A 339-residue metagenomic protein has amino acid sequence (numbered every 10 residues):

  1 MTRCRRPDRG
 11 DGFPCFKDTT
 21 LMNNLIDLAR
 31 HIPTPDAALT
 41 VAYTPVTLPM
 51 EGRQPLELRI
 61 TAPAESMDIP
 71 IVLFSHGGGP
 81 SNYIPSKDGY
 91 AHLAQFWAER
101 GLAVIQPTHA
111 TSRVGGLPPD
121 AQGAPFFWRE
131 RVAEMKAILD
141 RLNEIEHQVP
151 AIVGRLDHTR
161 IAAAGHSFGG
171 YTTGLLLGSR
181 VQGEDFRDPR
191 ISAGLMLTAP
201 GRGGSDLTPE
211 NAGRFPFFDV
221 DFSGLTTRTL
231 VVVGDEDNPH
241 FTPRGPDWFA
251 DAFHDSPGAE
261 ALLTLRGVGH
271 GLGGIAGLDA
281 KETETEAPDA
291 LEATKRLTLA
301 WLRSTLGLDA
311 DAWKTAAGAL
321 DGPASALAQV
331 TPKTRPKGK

Functional and structural regions predicted by a protein language model:
L21-M67: N-terminal cap/lid segment of alpha/beta-hydrolase-fold proteins
D68-G77: Short beta-strand element of the alpha/beta-hydrolase
G79-G89, T108-A133, A276-G277: Cap/lid segment of the alpha/beta-hydrolase catalytic domain
I84-Q106: Short amphipathic alpha-helix adjacent to the substrate-entry channel of hydrolases
G123-H158: Alpha/beta-hydrolase active-site loop
N143, G170-E184: Short glycine-enriched nucleophile-adjacent loop and the immediately C-terminal alpha-helix near the catalytic center
D185-G267: The feature captures the conserved acid-bearing segment of alpha/beta-hydrolase catalytic domains
G267-G269, I275-K339: Alpha/beta-hydrolase-fold serine-hydrolase catalytic core, especially in secreted/extracellular enzymes
